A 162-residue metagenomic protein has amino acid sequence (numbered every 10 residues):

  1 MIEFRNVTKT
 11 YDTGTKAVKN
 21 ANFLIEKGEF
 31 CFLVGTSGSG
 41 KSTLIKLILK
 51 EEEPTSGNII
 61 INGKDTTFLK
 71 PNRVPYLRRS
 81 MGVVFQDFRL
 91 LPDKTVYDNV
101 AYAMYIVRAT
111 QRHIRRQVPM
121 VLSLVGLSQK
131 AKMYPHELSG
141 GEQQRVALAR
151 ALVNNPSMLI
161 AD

Functional and structural regions predicted by a protein language model:
L49: Helix-to-loop junction immediately C-terminal to a conserved catalytic motif
G57-D65: Conserved ABC transporter NBD signature motif
Y97-Y105, R115, P119: Short helical segment in ABC ATPase nucleotide-binding domains corresponding to the A-loop/adjacent helical element
Y134-L138, E142: Conserved ABC ATPase signature
L148: Hydrophobic anchor residue at the start of the ABC signature
V153-S157: A short, proline-enriched helix->beta-strand linker immediately N-terminal to the Walker B motif in ABC-type P-loop
L159-D162: Catalytic Walker B motif of ABC-type/P-loop ATPase nucleotide-binding domains
